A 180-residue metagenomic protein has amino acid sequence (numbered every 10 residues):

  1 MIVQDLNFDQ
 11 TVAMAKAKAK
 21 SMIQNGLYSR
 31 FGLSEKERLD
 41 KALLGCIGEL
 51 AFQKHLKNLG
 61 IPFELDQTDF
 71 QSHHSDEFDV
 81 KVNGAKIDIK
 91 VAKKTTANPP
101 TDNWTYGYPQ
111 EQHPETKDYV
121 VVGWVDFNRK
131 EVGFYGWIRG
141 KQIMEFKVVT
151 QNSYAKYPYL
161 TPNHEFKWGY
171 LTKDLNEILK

Functional and structural regions predicted by a protein language model:
M1-N83, K90-K180: Nucleic-acid endonuclease domains
